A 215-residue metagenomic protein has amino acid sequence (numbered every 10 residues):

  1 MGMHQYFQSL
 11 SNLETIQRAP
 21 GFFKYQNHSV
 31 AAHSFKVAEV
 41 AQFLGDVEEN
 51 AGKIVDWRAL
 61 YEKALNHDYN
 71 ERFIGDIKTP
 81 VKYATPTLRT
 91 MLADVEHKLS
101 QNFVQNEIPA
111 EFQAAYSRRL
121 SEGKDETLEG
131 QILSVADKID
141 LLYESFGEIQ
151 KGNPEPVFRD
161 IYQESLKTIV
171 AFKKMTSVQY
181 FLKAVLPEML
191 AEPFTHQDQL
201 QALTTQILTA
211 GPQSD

Functional and structural regions predicted by a protein language model:
M1-D215: Alpha-helical, largely C-terminal catalytic domains that coordinate divalent metal ions via clustered Asp/Glu/His
